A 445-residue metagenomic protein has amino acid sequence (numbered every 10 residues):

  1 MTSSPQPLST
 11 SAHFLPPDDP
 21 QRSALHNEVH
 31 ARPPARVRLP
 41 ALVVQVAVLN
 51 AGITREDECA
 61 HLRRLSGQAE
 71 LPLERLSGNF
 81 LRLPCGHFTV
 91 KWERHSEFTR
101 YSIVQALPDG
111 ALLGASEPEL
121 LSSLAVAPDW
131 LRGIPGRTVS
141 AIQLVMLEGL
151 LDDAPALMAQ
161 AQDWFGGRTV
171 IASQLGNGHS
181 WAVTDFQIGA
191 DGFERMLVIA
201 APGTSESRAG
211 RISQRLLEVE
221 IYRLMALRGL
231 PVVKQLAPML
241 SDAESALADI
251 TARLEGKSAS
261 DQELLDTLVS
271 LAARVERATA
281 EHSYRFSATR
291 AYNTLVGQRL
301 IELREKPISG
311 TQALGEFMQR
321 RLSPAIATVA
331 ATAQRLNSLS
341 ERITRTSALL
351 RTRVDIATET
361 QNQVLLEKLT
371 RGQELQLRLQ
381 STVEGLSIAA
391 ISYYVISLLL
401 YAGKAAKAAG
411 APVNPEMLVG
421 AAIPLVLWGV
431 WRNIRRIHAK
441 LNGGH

Functional and structural regions predicted by a protein language model:
M1-S140: N-terminal pre-transmembrane cytosolic regions of membrane proteins
L42-V44, E97-T99, S140, G192-E194 (+3 more regions): Structural beta-strand/beta-sheet cores of well-ordered domains, especially the beta-sheet scaffolds that support
V104-L268, A273: Extended alpha-helical interaction modules
G176, T204-S205, D249, L295 (+4 more regions): Cytosol-facing regions at membranes
I188-S205, Q235-L240, E244, A278-L303 (+1 more regions): Short, positively charged
D249, R253-G256, E281, L295-Q298 (+3 more regions): Conserved helix-loop functional segments at active or binding sites
L271-I396: Membrane-associated alpha-helical segments
E374-H445: Alpha-helical transmembrane anchor segments
